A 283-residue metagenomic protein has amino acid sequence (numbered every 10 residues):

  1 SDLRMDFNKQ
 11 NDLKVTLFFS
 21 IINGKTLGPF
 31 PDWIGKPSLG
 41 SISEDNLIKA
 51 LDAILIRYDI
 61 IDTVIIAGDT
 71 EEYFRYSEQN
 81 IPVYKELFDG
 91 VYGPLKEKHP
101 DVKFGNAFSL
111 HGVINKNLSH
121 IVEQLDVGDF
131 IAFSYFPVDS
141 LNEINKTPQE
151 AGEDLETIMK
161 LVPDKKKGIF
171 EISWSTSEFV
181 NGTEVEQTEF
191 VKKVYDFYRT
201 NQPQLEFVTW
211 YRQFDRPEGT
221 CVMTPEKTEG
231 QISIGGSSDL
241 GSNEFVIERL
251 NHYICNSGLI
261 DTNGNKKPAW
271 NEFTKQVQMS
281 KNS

Functional and structural regions predicted by a protein language model:
D2-N80, L87-K103, S109-H111: Substrate-binding cleft and catalytic face of glycoside hydrolase catalytic domains, especially the flexible beta-alpha
D2-T16, A53-D59, H120-V127, T157-P163 (+1 more regions): Acidic (Asp/Glu)-rich catalytic clusters
L17-F19, D59-D62, I66-G68, N106-L110 (+3 more regions): Aromatic- and acid-rich polysaccharide-binding/catalytic face of secreted or lumenal carbohydrate-active enzymes
N23-P29, F133-D139, I158-V194, W210-Q231 (+1 more regions): Active-site clefts of carbohydrate-active enzymes
D32-E44, D69-P82, F136-P148, N181-V185 (+1 more regions): The substrate-binding groove and active-site-proximal loops of carbohydrate-active enzymes, especially glycoside
S43-L55, V113-Q124, T188-F197: Short, acidic/polar
V64, V91, I131, E171 (+3 more regions): Conserved, mostly hydrophobic/aromatic
F179-V180, V185, T200, Q204-L205 (+1 more regions): Aromatic-rich peripheral "rim/lid" segments of glycoside hydrolase catalytic domains that contact and position glycan
